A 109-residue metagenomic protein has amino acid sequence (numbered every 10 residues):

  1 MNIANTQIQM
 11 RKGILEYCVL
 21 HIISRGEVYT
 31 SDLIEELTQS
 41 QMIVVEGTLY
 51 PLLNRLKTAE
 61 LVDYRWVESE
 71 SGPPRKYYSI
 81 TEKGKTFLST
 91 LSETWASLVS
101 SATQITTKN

Functional and structural regions predicted by a protein language model:
M1-T6: Short, intrinsically disordered or compositionally biased N-terminal tails of bacterial proteins
Q7-T48: N-terminal helix-turn-helix DNA-binding core of bacterial DNA-binding proteins
L49-P51, R55-L56: Basic amphipathic alpha-helical segments that dock to polyanions
E60: Glycine-centered, phosphate/nucleic-acid-interacting loop/turn motifs that mediate DNA/RNA or nucleotide
Y64-S69: Conserved catalytic-core motifs of GNAT/GCN5-like acyltransferases
E70, P74-S92: Basic, amphipathic "hinge/linker" alpha-helix immediately C-terminal to the N-terminal HTH DNA-binding motif
T86-N109: Amphipathic alpha-helical dimerization/coiled-coil segments that flank or bridge DNA-binding/regulatory modules
